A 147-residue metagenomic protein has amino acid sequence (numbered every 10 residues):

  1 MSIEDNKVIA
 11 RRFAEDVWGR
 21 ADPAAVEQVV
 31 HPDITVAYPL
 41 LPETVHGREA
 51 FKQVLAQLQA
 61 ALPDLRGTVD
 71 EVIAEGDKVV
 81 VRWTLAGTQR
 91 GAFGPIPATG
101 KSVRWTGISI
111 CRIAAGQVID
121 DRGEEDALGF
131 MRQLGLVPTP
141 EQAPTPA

Functional and structural regions predicted by a protein language model:
M1-A147: C-terminal and inter-domain tail/linker signature
